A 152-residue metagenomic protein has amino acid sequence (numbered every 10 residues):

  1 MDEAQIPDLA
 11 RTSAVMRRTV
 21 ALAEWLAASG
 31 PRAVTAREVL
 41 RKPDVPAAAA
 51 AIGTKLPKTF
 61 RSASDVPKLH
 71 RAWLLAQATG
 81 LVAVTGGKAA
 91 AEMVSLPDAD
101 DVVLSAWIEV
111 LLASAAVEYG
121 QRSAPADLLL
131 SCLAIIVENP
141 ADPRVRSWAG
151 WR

Functional and structural regions predicted by a protein language model:
M1-G80, V84-V102, P140-A149: Short, amphipathic alpha-helical interface elements at domain boundaries that mediate macromolecular binding
R17, A21-E24, A106-A113, S131 (+2 more regions): Charged/polar, solvent-exposed surface patches and flexible loops
L26-G30, L111-Y119, V137: Generic secondary-structure transition motif, activating predominantly at the C-termini of alpha-helices
L96-L129: Short, amphipathic alpha-helical interaction segments positioned at domain boundaries
A116-R152: Surface-exposed interaction/gating patches
